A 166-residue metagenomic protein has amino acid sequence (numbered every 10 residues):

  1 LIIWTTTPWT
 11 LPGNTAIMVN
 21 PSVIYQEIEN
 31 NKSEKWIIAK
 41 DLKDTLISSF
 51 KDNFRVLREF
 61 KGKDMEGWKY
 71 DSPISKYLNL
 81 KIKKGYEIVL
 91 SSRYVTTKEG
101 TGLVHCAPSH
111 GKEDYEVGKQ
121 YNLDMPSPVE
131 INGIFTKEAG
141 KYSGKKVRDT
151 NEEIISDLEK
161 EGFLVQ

Functional and structural regions predicted by a protein language model:
L1, E34-W36, K84-E87, Y121: Short beta-strand segments
L1-N79, P128, N132-K141, K145: Conserved, charged catalytic cores of large soluble enzymes
L1-P12, G67, Y94-Q166: Residue patterns forming the tRNA-binding/recognition surfaces of aminoacyl-tRNA synthetases and related DALR
N20, A39, K61, E87-T97 (+1 more regions): Alpha-helix initiation/capping motif
Y25, K35, G67, G85-E87 (+2 more regions): A residue-level signal for beta-strand positions that form part of recognition/binding surfaces within mature
L42-D52, G85-Y94, E152: Short, charge-rich amphipathic segments
K69-E99: Aromatic-rich, solvent-exposed beta-strand/loop patch
